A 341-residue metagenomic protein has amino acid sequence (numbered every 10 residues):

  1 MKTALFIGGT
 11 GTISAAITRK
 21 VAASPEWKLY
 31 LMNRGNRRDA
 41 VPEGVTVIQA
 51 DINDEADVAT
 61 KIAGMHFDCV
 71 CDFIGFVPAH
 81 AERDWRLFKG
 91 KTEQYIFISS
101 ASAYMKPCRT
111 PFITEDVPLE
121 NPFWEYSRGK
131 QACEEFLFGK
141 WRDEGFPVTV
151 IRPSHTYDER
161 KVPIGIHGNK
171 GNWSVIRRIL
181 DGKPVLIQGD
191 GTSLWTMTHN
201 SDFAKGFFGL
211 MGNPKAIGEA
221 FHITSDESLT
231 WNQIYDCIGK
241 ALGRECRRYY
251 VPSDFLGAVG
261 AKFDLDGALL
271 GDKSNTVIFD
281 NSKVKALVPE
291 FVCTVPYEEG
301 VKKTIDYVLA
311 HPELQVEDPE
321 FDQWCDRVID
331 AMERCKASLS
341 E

Functional and structural regions predicted by a protein language model:
K2-W27: N-terminal Rossmann NAD(P)H-binding glycine-rich loop of SDR-like oxidoreductase domains
M65-F112, R128-G139: NAD(P)-cofactor binding segment of oxidoreductase domains
E135-G165: Conserved beta-loop-beta element that borders a ligand/cofactor-binding pocket
D158, I187-S193, F221-S228, G239 (+3 more regions): Glycine-rich Rossmann NAD(P)(H)-binding loop
H167-V175, I187-M211, G218-E219, Q233 (+1 more regions): Substrate-positioning beta->alpha
N200, A258-F291, A310-L314: Conserved C-terminal active-site "lid" loop/helix of NAD(P)H-dependent oxidoreductases that clamps the redox cofactor
G209-L269, N281, K303, F321-D322 (+1 more regions): Mid/C-terminal beta-alpha module of Rossmann-like enzyme folds, strongest in SDR-family dehydrogenases/epimerases
V295-E341: Amphipathic terminal alpha-helices
